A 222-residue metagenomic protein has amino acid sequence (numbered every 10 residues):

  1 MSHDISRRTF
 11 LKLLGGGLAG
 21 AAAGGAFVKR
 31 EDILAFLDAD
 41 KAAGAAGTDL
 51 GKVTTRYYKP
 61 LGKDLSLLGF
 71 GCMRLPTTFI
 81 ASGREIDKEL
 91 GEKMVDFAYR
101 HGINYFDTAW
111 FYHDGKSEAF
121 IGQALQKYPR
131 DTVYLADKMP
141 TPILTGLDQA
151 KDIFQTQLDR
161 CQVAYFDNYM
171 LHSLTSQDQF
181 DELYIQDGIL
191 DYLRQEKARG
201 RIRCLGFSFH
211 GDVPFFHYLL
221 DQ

Functional and structural regions predicted by a protein language model:
S2-V133, Y192, A198: N-terminal binding-site loop/beta-alpha segment at the start of enzyme catalytic domains that lines or forms
L14, Y112, T141, F209-H210: Conserved residues at beta->alpha junctions
G25-A26, F106, A136, A150 (+2 more regions): Residue-level detector of alpha-helical recognition elements and their boundaries
S66-F70, L135-D137, Y169-L171, L205-F207: Hydrophobic faces of well-ordered beta-strands that scaffold small-molecule active sites in alpha/beta enzyme cores
C72-P76, P140-T141, H172-Q177: Conserved radical SAM core fold
F97-I103, D137-M139, Y165-Y169, R199-I202: Short C-terminal domain-edge/linker segments immediately following a structured domain
Y112, K127-K151, H172-S173: Structural motif corresponding to the early beta-alpha repeats
L144-Q222: Glycine/proline-rich, positively charged, aromatic-decorated active-site loop/lid region on the catalytic face
